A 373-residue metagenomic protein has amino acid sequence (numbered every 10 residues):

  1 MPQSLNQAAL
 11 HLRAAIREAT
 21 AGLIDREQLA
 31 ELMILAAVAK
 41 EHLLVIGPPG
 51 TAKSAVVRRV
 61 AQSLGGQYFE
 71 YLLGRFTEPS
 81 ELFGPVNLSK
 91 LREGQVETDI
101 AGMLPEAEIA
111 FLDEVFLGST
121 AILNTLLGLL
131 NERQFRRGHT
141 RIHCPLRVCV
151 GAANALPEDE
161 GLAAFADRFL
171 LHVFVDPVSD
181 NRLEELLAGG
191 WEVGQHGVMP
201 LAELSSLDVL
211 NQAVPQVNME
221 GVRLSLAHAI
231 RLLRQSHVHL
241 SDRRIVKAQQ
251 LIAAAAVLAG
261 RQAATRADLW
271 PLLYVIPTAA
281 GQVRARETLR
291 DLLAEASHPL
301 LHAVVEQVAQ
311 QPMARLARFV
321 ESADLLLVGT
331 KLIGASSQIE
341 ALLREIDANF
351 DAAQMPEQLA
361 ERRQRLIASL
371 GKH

Functional and structural regions predicted by a protein language model:
P2-A9, T20-L23, V173-R244, R261-A264: Conserved C-terminal "switch" segment of AAA+ ATPases
L5-P48: Pre-Walker A (pre-P-loop) alpha-helix and adjacent loop at the N terminus of AAA/AAA+ ATPase modules, a conserved
L32-L35, L88-A110, T140: Conserved alpha-helical scaffold flanking the Walker A/P-loop in AAA+ ATPase domains
I34-R75: Walker A/P-loop
V45, F111-L112: Hydrophobic anchor at the beta1->P-loop junction of P-loop NTPases
S89-Q95, E114-L201, N211-Q212: Canonical AAA+ ATPase core
A229-A296: C-terminal helical "lid" subdomain and adjoining coupling/linker elements of P-loop NTPases
V283-H373: Terminal-proximal interaction/regulatory segments of ATP-powered molecular machines
